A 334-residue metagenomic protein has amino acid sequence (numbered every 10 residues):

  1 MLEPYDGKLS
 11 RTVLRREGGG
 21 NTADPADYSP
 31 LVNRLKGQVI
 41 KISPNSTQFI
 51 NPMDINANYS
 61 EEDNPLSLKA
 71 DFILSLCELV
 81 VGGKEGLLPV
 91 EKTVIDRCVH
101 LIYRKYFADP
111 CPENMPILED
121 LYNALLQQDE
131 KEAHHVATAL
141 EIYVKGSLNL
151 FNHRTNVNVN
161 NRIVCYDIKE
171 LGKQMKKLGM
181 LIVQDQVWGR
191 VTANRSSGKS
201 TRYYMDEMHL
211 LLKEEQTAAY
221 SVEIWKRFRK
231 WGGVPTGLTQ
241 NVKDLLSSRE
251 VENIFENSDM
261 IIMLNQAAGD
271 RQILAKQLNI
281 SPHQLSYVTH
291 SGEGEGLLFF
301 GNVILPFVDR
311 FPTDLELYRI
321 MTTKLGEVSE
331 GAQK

Functional and structural regions predicted by a protein language model:
M1-P4, R11: Short, low-complexity S/T/E/D/G/P-rich linear segments that nucleate or cap local secondary structure
A26, P30-G37, P44, N51-G233 (+3 more regions): P-loop NTPase motor domains
P44-T47, Q266-A268: Short, acidic/turn-prone active-site loops that include or flank metal/cofactor- and phosphate-binding residues
Q48-D54, D270-A275: Short, charged, surface-exposed secondary-structure boundary motifs
T239: H-loop/switch region of ABC-family ATPase nucleotide-binding domains
V242-K334: C-terminal regions of RecA-like/P-loop NTPase motor modules
